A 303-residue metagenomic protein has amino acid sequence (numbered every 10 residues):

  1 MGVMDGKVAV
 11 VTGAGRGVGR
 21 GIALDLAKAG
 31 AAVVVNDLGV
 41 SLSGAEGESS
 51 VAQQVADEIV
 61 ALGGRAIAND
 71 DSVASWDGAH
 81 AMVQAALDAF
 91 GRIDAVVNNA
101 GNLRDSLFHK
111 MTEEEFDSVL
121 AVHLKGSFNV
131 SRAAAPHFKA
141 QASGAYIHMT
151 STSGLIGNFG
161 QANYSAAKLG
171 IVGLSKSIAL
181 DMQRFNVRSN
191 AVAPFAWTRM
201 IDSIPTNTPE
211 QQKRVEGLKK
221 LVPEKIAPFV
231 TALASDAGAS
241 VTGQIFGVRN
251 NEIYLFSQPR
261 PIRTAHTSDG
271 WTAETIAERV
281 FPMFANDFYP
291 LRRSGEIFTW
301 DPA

Functional and structural regions predicted by a protein language model:
G2-V35: Canonical Rossmann dinucleotide-binding motif of NAD(H)/NADP(H)-dependent dehydrogenases/reductases, specifically
D5, L62-R65, A85-N98, R104 (+2 more regions): A glycine-rich helix->loop->beta "capping" turn within Rossmann-like NAD(P)(H)-dependent oxidoreductase domains
Q53, D70-A81, E113: The beta1-alpha1 cofactor-binding region of Rossmann-like NAD(H)/NADP(H)-dependent oxidoreductases
I59, L107-F108, E115-L120: Substrate-binding pocket helix/loop in short-chain dehydrogenase/reductase
S131, A167, S175: Active-site helix of classical SDR
S151: Residue(s) in the substrate-gating loop at a strand-loop-helix junction that position the organic substrate next
Q212-A303: C-terminal helical subdomain
